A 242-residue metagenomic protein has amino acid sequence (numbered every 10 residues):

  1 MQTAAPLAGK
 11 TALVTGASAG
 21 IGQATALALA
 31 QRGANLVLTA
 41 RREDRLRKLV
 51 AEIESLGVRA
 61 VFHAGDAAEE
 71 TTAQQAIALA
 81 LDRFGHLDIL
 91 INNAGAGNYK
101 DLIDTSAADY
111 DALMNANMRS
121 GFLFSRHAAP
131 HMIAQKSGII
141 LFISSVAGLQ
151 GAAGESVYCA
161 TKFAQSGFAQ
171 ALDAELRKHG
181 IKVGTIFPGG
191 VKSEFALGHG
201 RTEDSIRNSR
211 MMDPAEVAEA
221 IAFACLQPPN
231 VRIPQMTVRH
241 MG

Functional and structural regions predicted by a protein language model:
T11, S18-A19: Conserved glycine-rich cofactor-binding loop
R32-L49: Conserved glycine-rich Rossmann-like NAD(P)H-binding loop of the short-chain dehydrogenase/reductase
E43-D44, A64-A76, A107: The beta1-alpha1 cofactor-binding region of Rossmann-like NAD(H)/NADP(H)-dependent oxidoreductases
D101-L102, D109-D111: Substrate-binding pocket helix/loop in short-chain dehydrogenase/reductase
S125, T161: Active-site helix of classical SDR
S145: Residue(s) in the substrate-gating loop at a strand-loop-helix junction that position the organic substrate next
K178-I181, T185-I186, S205-G242: C-terminal helical subdomain
